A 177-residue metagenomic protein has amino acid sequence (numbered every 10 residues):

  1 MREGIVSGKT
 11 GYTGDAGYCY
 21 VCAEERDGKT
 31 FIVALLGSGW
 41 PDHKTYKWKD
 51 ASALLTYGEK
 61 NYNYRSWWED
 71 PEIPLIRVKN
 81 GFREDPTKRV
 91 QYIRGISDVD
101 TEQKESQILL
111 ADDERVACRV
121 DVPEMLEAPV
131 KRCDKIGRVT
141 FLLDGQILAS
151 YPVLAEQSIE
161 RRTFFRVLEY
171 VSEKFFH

Functional and structural regions predicted by a protein language model:
M1-H177: Domain-terminus/edge residues, biased toward the C-terminal soluble/receptor-binding domains of extracytoplasmic
